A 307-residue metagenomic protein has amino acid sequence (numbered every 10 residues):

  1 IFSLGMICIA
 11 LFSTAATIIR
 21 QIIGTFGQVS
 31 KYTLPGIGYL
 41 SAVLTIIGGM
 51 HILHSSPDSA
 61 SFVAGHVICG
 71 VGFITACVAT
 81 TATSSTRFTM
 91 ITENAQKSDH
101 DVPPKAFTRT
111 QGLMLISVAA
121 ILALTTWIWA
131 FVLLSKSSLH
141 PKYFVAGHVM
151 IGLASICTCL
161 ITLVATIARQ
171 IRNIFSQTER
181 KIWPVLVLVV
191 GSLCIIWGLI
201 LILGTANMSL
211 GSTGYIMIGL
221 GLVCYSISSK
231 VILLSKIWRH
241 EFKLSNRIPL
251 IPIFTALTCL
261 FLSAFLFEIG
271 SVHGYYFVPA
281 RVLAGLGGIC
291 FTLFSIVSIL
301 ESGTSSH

Functional and structural regions predicted by a protein language model:
I1-Q21, L34-H54, A60-T89, T110-S135 (+5 more regions): Alpha-helical transmembrane segments and immediately adjacent membrane-interfacial amphipathic helices
I22-V29, I171-E179, I237-S245: Membrane-interface helix-boundary motifs at transmembrane edges
S30, D58-S59, T108, H140 (+2 more regions): Intrinsically disordered, low-complexity coil/linker segments enriched for acidic/polar and small residues
T89-P103, S306-H307: Non-transmembrane, juxtamembrane loop and terminal tail segments of multi-pass eukaryotic membrane proteins
A95-S98, A106, I182, I237 (+1 more regions): N-terminal cationic leader/targeting segments used for protein routing and processing
V102-G112: Short, Lys/Arg-rich cytosolic juxtamembrane segment immediately N-terminal
